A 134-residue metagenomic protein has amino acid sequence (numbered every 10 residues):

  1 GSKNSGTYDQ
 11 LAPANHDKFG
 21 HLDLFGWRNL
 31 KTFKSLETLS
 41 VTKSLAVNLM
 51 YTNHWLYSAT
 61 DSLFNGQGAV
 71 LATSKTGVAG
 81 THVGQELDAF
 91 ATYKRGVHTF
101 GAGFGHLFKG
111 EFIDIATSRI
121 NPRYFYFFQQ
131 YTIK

Functional and structural regions predicted by a protein language model:
G1, Y51-Y57, R95-V97, F104-G110 (+1 more regions): Transmembrane beta-strands of outer-membrane beta-barrel pores
G1-G77: Extracellular/periplasmic loop regions
N29-F33, T81-L87, N121-F125: Residues that define the transmembrane beta-barrel architecture of outer-membrane proteins
E37, V47-L49, A91, F100-A102 (+1 more regions): Membrane-embedded beta-strand positions of outer-membrane beta-barrel proteins
L39-L45, V83, T92-V97, I133: Outer-membrane beta-barrel strand-turn architecture
L49-T52, S62-F64, A102-G105, D114-I120: Composition- and surface-driven signal marking solvent-exposed, interaction-prone regions in large proteins
S74, V78, E86-F90: Outer membrane beta-barrel strand-and-loop segments of large Gram-negative receptors, especially TonB-dependent
G80, E111-K134: C-terminal beta-signal and terminal closure region of outer-membrane beta-barrel proteins
